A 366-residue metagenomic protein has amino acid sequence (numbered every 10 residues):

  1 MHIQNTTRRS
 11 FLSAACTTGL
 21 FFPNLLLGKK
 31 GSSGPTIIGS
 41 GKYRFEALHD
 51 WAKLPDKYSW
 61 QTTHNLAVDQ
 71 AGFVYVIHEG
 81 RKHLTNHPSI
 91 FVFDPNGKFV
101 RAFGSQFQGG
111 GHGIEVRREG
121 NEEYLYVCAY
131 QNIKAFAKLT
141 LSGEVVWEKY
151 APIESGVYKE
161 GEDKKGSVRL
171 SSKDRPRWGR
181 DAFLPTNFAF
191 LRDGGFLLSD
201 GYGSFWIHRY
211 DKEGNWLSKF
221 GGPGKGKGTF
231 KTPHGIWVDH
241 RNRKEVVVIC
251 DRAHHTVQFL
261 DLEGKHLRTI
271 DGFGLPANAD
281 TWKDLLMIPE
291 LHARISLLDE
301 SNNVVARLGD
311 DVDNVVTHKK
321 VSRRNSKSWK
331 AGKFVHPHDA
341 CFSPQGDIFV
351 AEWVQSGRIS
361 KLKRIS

Functional and structural regions predicted by a protein language model:
H2-T18: N-terminal secretory signal peptides and thylakoid transit peptides that target proteins across membranes
K29-L48: Blade/loop signatures of beta-propeller domains
H49-H83: Beta-strand-rich domains and repeat architectures in extracellular enzymes and scaffolds, especially beta-propellers
A52-D56, F103-F107, W147-W178, L217-G228 (+1 more regions): Surface-exposed loop and turn segments in beta-propeller and other repeat-based domains that flank or scaffold
S59-A71, F107-N121, S155-G195, K225-E245 (+4 more regions): Beta-rich, blade/repeat-based domains predominating in secreted/periplasmic proteins but also intracellular
N86-E119: Blade-loop segments of beta-propeller domains
P88-F91, A135-A137, W206-H208, T256-Q258 (+2 more regions): A short loop-to-beta-strand structural motif that recurs across blades of beta-propeller domains
H336-S366: Blade-level signature of beta-propeller repeat domains, shared across WD40, Kelch, NHL, RCC1 and BNR/Asp-box propellers
